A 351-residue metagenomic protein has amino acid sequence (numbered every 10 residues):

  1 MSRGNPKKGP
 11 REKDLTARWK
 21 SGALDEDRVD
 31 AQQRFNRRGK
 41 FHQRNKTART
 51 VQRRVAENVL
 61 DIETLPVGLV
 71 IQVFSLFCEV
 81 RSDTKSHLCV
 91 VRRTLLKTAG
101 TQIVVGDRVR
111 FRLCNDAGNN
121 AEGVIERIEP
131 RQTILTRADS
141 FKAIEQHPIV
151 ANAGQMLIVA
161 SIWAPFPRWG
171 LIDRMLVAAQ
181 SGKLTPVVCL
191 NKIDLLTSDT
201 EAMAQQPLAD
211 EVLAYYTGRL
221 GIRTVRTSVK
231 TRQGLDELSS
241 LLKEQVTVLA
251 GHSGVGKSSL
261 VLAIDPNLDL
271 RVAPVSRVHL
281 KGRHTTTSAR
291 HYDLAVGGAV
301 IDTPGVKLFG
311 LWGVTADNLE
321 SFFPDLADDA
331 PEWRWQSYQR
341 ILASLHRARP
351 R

Functional and structural regions predicted by a protein language model:
M1-R38, D61-T64, G100-R108, L113-D116 (+5 more regions): Helix-rich effector regions associated with P-loop NTPase G domains
I62-S75: Structural detector for short beta-strands of small beta-barrel domains
L76-V80: Short aromatic-glycine-enriched beta-strand elements
S86-Q102: Beta-strand/loop nucleic-acid-binding surfaces
D116-A121, E126-T136, A153-L171, D194-A202: Conserved Switch II/interswitch segment of TRAFAC-class P-loop GTPases
N152-A160, K183-D194, L220-T227: Conserved beta-strand/loop subsegment of P-loop NTPase cores
L195-V255: Canonical P-loop GTPase G-domain recognition
S258-S259: Walker A/P-loop
